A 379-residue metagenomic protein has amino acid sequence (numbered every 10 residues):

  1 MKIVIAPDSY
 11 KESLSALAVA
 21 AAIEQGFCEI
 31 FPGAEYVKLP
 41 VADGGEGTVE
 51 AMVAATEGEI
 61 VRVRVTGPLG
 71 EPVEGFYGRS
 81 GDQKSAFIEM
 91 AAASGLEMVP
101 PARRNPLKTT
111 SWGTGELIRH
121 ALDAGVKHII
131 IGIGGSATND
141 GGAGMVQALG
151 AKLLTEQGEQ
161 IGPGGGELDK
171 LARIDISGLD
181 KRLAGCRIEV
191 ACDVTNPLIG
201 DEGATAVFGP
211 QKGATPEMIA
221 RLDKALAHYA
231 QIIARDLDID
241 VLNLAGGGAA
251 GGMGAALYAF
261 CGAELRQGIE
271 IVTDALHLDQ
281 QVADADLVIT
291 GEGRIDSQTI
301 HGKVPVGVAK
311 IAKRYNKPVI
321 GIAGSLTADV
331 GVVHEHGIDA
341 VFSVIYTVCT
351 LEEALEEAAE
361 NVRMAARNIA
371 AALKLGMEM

Functional and structural regions predicted by a protein language model:
M1-I133, A137-M379: N-terminal loops that bind phosphate or other acidic moieties and the adjacent beta-alpha structural core
